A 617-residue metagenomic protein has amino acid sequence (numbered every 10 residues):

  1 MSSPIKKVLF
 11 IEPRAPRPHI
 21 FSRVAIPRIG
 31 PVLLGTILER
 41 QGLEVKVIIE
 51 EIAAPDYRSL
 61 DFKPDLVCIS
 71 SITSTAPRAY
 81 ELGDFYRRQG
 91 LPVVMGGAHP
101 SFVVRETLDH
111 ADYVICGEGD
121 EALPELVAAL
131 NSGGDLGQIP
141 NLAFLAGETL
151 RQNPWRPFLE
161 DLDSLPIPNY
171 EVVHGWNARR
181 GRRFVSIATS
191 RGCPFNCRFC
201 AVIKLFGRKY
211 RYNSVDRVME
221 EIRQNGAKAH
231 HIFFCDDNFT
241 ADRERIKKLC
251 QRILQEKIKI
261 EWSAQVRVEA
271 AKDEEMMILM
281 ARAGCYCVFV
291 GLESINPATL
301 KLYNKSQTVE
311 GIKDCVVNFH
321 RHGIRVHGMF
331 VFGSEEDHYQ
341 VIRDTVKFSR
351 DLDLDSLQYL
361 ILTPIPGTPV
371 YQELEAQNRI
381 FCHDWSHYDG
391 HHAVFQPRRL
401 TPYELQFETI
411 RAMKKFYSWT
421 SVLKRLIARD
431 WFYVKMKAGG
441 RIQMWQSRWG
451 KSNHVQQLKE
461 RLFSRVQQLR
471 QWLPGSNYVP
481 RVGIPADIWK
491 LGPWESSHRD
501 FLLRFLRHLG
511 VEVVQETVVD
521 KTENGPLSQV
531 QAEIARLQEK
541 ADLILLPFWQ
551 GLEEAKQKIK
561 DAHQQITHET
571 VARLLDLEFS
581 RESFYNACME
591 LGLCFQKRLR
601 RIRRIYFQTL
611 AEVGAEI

Functional and structural regions predicted by a protein language model:
S2-F10, E39, L43-E44, R379 (+6 more regions): Radical SAM enzyme core and accessory elements
S2-P4, V8-L9, R14-R17, L136-I139 (+2 more regions): N-terminal [4Fe-4S]-dependent radical SAM core
I5, R88-P92, I260, I324 (+1 more regions): A short helix->loop->beta-strand "cap" motif at the edges of active sites that frequently abuts
K6-K7, V24, L34-L159, P364-G367 (+1 more regions): Glycine-rich beta-alpha loop elements in corrinoid/cobalamin-binding modules across cobalamin-dependent enzymes
R17-P18, G147, F195, E244 (+5 more regions): Flexible glycine/acidic-rich beta-alpha junction loops that bind and position SAM and/or redox cofactors in anaerobic
R17-P31, L491-H498: Glycine- and acidic-residue-enriched helix-capping/strand-helix junction motifs
D61-V67, A229, C285, E539-L543: Short acidic/histidine-rich motifs immediately flanking catalytic phosphotransfer sites in two-component signaling
D163, P168-F330, S334, Y339-Q340 (+1 more regions): Radical SAM [4Fe-4S] cluster-binding motif and immediate context
